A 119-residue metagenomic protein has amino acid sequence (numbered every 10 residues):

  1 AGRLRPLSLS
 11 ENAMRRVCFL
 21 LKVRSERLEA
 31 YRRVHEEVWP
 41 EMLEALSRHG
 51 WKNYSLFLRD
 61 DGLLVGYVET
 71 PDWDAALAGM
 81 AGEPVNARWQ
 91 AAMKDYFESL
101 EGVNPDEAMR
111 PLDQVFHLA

Functional and structural regions predicted by a protein language model:
A1-A13: N-terminal amphipathic/basic-hydrophobic helices that include classical n-h-c signal peptides and signal-anchor
M14-R16, D61: A general secondary-structure signal for short beta-strands and their flanking turns/coil in non-transmembrane regions
R16-K22: Active-site-flanking beta-strand signature of metal-NTP-handling nucleotidyl enzymes and homologous cyclase-like
R27-K52: Short amphipathic alpha-helical segments
L43-V65, E69-P71: Short, glycine- and small/hydrophobic-rich beta-strand elements in well-ordered beta-sheets
H49, T70-A108: An amphipathic, aromatic/His-enriched active-site/gating alpha helix that lines ligand/cofactor pockets
